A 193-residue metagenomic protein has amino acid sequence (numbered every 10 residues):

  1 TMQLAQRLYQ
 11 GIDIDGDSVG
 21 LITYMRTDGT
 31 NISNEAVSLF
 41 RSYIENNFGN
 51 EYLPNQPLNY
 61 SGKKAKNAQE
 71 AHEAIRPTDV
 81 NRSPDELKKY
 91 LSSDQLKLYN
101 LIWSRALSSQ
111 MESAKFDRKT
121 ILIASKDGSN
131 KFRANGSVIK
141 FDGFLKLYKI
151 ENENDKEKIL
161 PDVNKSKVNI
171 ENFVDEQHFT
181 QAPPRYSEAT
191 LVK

Functional and structural regions predicted by a protein language model:
T1-K193: Core catalytic DNA strand-manipulation module of type IA topoisomerases
